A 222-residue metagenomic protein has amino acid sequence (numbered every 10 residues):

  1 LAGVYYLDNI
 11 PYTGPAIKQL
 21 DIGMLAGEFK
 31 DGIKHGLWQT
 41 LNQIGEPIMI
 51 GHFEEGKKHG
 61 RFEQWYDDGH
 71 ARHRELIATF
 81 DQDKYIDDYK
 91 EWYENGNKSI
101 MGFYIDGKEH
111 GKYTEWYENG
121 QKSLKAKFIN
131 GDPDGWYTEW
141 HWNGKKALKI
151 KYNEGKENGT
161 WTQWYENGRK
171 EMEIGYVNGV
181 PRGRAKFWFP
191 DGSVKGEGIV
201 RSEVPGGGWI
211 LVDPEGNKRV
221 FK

Functional and structural regions predicted by a protein language model:
L1-K222: Glycine/tyrosine- and acidic-biased, solvent-exposed loop/turn segments at the edges of beta-strands
